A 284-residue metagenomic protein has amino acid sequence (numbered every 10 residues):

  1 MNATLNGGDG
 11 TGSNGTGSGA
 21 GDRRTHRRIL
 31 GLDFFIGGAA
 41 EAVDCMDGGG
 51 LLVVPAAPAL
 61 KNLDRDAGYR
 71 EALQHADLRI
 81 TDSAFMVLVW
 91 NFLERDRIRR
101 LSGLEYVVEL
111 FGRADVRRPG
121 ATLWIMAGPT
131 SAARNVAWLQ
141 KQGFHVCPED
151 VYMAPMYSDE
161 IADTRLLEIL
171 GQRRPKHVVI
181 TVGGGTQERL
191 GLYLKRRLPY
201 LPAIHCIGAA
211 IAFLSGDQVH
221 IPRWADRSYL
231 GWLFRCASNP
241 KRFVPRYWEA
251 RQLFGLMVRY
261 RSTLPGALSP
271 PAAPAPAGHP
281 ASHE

Functional and structural regions predicted by a protein language model:
M1-G8, N14-V107: N-terminal nucleotide/polyanion-binding subdomain common to many enzyme families
G49, P119, P199-A203: A short helix->loop->beta-strand "cap" motif at the edges of active sites that frequently abuts
A57-L60, F85, V182-Q187, A210-I211: Short glycine-rich anion-binding loops that position phosphate/pyrophosphate groups of nucleotides and phosphorylated
V87-I169, R173-R174: Conserved beta-alpha
V87-L88, H220-A273: A transmembrane-helix-recognition feature enriched in membrane-embedded lipid enzymes and envelope glyco-/phospholipid
V136, E188-R197: Short Gly/Thr/Asp-enriched flexible loops that form oxyanion-binding sites at enzyme active sites
M153-S158, L201-S238: Short, flexible loop segments at boundaries between secondary-structure elements
L170, R174-G184: Proline-aspartate-enriched helix->loop->beta-strand connector
